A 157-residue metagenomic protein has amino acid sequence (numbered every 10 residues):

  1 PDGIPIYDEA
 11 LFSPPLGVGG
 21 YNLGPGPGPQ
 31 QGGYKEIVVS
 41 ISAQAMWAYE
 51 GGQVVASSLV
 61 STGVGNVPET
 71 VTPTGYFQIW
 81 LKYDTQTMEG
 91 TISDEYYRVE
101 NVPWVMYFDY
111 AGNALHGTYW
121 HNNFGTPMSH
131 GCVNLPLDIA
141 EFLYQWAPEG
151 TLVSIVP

Functional and structural regions predicted by a protein language model:
D2-G3, D8-G32, V67-Y76, L81-P157: Exported/periplasmic cell-wall-interacting domains
G20-N66: A structural motif detector for short, solvent-exposed N-terminal "entry" segments of globular domains
